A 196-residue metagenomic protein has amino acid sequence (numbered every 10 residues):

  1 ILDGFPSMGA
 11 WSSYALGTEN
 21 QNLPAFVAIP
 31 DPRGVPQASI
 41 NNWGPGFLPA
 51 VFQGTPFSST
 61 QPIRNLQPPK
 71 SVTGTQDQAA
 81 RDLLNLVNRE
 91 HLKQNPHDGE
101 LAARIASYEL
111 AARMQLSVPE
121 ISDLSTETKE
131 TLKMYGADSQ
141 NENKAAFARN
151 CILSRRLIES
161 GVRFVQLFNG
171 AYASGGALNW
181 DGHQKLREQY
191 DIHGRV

Functional and structural regions predicted by a protein language model:
I1-V196: Ligand-binding pockets and gating/stacking loops
